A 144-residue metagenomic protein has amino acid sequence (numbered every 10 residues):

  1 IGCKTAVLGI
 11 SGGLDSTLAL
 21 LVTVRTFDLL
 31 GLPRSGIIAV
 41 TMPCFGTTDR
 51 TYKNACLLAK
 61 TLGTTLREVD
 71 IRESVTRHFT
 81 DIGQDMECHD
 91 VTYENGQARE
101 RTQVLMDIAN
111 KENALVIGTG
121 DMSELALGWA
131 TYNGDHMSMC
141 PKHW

Functional and structural regions predicted by a protein language model:
I1-G9, R25-L32: RNA-binding accessory domains that recognize and position tRNA/RNA substrates
C3-S16, R72-V75, D121-L125: A glycine-rich phosphate-binding loop feature that marks nucleotide/adenosyl-phosphate handling sites
K4, T65, L115: Residue-level detector of anion-binding/catalytic polar loops
L8, A39-T41, G118: Structural beta-sheet core signal
I10-T23, T51-K53, I82, T131-G134: Short glycine/threonine-rich loop-to-helix capping motif typified by GTGT followed within a few residues by an Asp-Pro
T26-L29, G36, L62, D85-W144: Active-site adenylate/phosphate-handling loop in enzymes that bind or generate adenylated species
L32, G36-T92, A98, E124: A conserved beta-strand->alpha-helix junction
